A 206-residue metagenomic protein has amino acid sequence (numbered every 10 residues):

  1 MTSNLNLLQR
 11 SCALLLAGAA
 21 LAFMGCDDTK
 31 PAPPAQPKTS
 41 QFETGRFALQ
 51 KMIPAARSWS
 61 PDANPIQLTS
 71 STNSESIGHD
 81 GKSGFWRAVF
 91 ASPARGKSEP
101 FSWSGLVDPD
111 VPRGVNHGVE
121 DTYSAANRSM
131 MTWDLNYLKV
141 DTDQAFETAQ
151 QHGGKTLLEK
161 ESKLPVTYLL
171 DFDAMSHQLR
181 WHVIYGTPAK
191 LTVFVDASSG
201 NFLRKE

Functional and structural regions predicted by a protein language model:
T2-A13: Bacterial N-terminal signal peptides that target proteins for export
L5, G25-E206: Long, terminal "pre-/pro-" and other extracytoplasmic accessory regions that lie outside the mature folded/catalytic
C12-A22: Bacterial N-terminal signal peptides
